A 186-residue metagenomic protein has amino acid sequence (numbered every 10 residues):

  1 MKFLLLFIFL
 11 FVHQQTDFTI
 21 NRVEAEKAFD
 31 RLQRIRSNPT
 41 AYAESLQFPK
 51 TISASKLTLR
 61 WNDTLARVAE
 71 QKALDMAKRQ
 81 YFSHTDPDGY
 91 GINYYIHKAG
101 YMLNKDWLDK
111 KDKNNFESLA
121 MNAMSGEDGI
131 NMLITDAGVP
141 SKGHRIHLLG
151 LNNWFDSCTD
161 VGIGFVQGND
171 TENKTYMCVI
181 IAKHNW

Functional and structural regions predicted by a protein language model:
F3-V12: Sec-dependent N-terminal signal peptides
L5-L6, S37, A41, L74 (+3 more regions): Residue-level marker of positions within ordered structural domains that often coincide with functionally constrained
I8, A25, I134-T135: Alpha-helical interaction segments
F11-V12, T51-I52, K113: A short alpha-helix capping/helix-coil boundary motif
T16-L103, W154-V161, V166: Short, well-ordered surface patches within globular domains
G91-W186: A well-ordered secondary-structure block
